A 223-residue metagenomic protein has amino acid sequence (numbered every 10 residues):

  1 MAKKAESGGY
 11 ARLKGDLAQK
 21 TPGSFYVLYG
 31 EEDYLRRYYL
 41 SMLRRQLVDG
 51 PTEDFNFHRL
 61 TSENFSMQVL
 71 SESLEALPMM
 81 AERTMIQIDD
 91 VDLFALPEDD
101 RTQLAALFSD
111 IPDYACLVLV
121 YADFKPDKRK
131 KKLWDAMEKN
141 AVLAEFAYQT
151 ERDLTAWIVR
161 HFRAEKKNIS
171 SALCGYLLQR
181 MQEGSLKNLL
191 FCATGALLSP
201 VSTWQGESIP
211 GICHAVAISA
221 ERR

Functional and structural regions predicted by a protein language model:
M1-R223: Conserved beta/loop motifs at nucleotide-recognition and modification sites
